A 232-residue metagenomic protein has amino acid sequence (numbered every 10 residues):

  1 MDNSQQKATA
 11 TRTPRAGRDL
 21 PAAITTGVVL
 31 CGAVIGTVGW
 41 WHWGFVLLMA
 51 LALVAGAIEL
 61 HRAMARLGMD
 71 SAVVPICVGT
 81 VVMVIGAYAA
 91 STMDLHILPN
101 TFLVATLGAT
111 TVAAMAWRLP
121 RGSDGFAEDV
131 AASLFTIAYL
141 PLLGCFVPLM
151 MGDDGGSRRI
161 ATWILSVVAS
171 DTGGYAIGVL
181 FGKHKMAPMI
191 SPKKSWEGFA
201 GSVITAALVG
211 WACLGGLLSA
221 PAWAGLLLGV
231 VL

Functional and structural regions predicted by a protein language model:
D2-G229: Membrane-embedded alpha-helical bundles of polytopic integral membrane proteins
